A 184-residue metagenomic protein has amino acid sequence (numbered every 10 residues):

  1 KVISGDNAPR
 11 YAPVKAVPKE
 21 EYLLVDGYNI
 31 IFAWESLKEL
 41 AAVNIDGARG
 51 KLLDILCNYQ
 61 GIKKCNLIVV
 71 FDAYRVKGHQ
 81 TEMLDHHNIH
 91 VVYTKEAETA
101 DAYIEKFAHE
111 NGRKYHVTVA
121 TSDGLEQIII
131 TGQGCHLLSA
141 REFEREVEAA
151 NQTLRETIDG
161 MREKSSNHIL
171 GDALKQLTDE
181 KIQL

Functional and structural regions predicted by a protein language model:
K1-I3, R10-V25, N29-L184: Nuclease catalytic cores that cleave nucleic-acid phosphodiester bonds, predominantly acidic two-metal-ion
